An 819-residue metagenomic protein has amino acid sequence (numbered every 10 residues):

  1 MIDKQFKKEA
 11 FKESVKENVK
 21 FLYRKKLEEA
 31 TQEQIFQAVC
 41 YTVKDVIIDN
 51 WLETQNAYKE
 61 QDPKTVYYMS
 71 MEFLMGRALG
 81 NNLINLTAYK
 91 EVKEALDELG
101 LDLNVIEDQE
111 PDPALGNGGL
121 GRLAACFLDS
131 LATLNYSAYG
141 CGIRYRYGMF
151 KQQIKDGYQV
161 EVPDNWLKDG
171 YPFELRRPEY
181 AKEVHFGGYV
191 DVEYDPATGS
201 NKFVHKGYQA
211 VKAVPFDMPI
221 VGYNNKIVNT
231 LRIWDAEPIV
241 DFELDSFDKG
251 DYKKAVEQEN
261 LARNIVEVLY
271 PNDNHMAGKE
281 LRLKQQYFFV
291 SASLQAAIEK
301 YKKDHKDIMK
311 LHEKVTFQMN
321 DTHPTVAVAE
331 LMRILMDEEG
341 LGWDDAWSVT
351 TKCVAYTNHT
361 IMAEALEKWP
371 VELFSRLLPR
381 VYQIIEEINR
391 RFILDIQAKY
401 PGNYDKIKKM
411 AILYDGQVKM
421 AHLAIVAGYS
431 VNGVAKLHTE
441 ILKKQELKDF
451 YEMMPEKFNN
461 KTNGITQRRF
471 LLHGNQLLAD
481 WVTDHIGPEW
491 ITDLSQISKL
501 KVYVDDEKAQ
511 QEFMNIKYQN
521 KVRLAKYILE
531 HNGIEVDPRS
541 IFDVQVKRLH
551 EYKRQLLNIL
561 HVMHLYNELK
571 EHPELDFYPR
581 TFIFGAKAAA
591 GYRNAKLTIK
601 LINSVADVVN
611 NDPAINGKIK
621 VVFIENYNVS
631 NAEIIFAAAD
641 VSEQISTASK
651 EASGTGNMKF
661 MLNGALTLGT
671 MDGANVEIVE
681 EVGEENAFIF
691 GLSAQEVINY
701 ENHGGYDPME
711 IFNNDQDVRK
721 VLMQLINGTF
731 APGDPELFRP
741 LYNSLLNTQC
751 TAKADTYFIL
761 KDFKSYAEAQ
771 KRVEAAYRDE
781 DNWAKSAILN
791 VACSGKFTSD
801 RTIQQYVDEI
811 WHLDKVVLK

Functional and structural regions predicted by a protein language model:
M1-K819: A conserved ligand/cofactor-binding region detector
